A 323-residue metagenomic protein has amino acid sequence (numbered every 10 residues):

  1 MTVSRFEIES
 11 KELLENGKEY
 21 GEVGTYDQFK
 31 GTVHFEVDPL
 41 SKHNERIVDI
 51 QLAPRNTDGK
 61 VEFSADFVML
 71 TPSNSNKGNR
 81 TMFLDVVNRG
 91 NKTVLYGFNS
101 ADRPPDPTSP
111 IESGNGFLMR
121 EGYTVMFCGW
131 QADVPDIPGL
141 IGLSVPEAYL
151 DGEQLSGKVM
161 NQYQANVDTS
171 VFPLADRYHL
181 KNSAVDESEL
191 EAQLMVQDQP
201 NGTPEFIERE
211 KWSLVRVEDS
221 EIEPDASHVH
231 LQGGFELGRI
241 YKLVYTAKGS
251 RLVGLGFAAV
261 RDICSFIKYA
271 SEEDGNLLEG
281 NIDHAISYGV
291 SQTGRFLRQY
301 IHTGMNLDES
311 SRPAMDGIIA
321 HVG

Functional and structural regions predicted by a protein language model:
T2-G323: C-terminal His-loop and adjacent cap/lid subdomain of alpha/beta-hydrolase
